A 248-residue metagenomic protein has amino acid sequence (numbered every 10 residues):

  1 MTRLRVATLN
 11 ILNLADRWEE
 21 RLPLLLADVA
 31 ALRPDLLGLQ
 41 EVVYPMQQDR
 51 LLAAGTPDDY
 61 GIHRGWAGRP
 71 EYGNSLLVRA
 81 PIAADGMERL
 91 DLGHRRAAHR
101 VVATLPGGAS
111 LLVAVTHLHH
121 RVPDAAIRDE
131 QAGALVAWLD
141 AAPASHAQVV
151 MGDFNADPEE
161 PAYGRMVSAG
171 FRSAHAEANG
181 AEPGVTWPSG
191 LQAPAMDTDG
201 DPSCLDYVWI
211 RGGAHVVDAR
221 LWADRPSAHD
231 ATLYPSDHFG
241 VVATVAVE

Functional and structural regions predicted by a protein language model:
M1, A31, G55-T56, G68-R69 (+5 more regions): Extracellular/periplasmic catalytic domains that process cell-envelope and extracellular macromolecules
R5-I11, L25-Q48, L77, V101 (+5 more regions): Active-site beta-strand/loop signature of hydrolases that rely on acidic residues for catalysis
V6-R21, G86, H119-I127: Acidic/histidine-rich helix-loop elements that form or flank divalent-metal/phosphate-binding sites at the catalytic
W18, L36-H119, V217-W222: Structured beta-strand-rich core segments of catalytic domains in phosphoester-bond hydrolases
E19-P23, D49, R95, E160 (+1 more regions): Structural motif corresponding to alpha-helix initiation and N-cap regions
D49-L52, I127, P161-G164: Short amphipathic alpha-helical segments
A125-L139: Alpha-helical scaffold elements lining the catalytic groove of polysaccharide deacetylases
D140-Q148, A156-E248: Metal-dependent phosphoester-hydrolase catalytic domains
